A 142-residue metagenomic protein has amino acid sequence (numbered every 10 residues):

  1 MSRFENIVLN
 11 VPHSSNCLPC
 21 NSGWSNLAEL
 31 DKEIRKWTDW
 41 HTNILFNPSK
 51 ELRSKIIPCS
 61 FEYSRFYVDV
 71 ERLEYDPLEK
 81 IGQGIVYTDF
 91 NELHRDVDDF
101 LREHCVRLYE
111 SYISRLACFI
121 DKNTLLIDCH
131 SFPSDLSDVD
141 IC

Functional and structural regions predicted by a protein language model:
M1-L126, S131-C142: N-terminal catalytic or cofactor-binding beta/alpha core of small enzyme domains
